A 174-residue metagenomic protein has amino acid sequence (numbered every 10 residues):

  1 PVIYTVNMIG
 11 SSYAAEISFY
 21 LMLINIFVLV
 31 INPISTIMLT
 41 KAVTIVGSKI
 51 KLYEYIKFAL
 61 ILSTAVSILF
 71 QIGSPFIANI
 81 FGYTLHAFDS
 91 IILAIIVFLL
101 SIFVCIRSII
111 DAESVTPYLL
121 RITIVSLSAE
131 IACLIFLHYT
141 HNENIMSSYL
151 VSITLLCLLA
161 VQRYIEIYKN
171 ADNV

Functional and structural regions predicted by a protein language model:
Y4-N25, A87: Interfacial/gating helices of multi-pass transporter permease domains
V6, V43, D111, L137-H138: Helix-capping/transition residues at the boundaries of transmembrane alpha-helices and the short helical linkers
S12, S74-S90, S114-P117, L127-D172: Membrane-interface helix-loop junctions in multi-pass transport and translocation proteins
S18-L21, I56-A59, L93, V97 (+2 more regions): Residue-level recognition of transmembrane alpha-helices in multi-pass small-molecule transporters/permeases
I24-G47, D111-A112: Helix-loop junctions and terminal segments of transmembrane helices in multi-pass membrane transport/translocation
V28, L62-F70, L100-F103, A129-C133 (+1 more regions): Alpha-helical transmembrane segments of multipass membrane proteins
K41-T44, F98-I122: Membrane-interface junctions at transmembrane-helix termini in multi-pass inner-membrane proteins
G47-T64: Interfacial transmembrane-helix starts/ends
